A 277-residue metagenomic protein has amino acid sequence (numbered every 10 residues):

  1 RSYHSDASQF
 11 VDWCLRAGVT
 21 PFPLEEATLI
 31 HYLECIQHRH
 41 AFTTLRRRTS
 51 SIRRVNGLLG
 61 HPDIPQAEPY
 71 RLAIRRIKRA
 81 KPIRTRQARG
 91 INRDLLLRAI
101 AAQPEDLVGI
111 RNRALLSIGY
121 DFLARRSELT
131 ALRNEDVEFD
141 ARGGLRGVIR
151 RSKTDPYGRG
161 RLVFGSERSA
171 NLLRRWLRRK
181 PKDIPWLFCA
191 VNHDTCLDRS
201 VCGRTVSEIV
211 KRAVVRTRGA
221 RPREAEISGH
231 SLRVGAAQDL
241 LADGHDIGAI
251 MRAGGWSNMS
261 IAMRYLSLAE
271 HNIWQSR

Functional and structural regions predicted by a protein language model:
Y3, L29, I52, A99 (+8 more regions): Mobile genetic element proteins and their domesticated derivatives, centered on retroelements and DNA transposons
A7-T85, A102-E105: N-terminal core-binding DNA-recognition domain of tyrosine recombinases/integrases
A88, L107-V108, G165, C202 (+2 more regions): Residue-level marker of regulatory loop/turn positions in helix-turn-helix DNA-binding domains and in histidine
D94-R126: Basic, Lys/Arg- and aromatic-enriched nucleic-acid-binding interface segment
G119-G143, R252: Short, charged phosphate-coordinating catalytic segments
D140-C196, T205-T217: Basic, alpha-helical nucleic-acid-contacting "clamp/cap" segments
K182-D183, S207-R252, M259, H271: Short, basic (Lys/Arg/His-rich) helix/loop patches that form interaction surfaces in the mid-to-C-terminal regions
G254-R277: Catalytic-site neighborhood detector that most strongly recognizes the C-terminal catalytic loop/helix of tyrosine
